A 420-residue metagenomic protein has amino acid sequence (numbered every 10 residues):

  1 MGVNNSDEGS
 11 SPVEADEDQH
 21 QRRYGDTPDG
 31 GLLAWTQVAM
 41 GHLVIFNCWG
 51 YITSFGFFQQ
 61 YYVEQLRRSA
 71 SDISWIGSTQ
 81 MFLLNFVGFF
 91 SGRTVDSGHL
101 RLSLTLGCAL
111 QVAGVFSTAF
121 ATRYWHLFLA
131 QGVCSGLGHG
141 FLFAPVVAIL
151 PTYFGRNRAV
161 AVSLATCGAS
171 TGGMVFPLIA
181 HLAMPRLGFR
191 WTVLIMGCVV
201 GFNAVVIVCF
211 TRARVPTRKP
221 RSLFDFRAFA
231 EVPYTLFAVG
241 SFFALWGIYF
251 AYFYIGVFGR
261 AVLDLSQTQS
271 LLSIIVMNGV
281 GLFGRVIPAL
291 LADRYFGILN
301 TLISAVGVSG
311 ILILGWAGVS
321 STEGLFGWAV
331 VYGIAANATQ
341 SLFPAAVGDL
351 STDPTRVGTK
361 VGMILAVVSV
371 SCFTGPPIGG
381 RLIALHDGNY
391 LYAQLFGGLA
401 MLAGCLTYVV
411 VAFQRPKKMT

Functional and structural regions predicted by a protein language model:
M1-G31, Q414-T420: Intrinsically disordered, low-complexity terminal tails of fungal membrane proteins
N47, Y51-Y62, V232-A292, L299-N300 (+3 more regions): Extracytoplasmic gate region of multi-pass secondary transporters
Y62, G132, H139-F154, A161-V162 (+1 more regions): Intracellular juxtamembrane helix-capping segments at the cytosolic ends of symmetry-related transmembrane helices
R67, H99, F120-T122, F154-G155 (+3 more regions): Helix-breaking motifs and short loop linkers at transmembrane-helix boundaries and internal kinks in secondary membrane
F86-H126: Conserved MFS/SLC helix-loop-helix module at the cytosolic interface between two early adjacent transmembrane helices
F86-L100, G284-G297, I383: Helix-to-loop junctions at the C-terminal end of transmembrane segments in multipass secondary transporters
L102-F116, N300-G315: Structural signature of the two symmetry-related core transmembrane helices
R156-V160, L164-V215: Helix-loop-helix hairpin linking two adjacent transmembrane segments in secondary transporters
